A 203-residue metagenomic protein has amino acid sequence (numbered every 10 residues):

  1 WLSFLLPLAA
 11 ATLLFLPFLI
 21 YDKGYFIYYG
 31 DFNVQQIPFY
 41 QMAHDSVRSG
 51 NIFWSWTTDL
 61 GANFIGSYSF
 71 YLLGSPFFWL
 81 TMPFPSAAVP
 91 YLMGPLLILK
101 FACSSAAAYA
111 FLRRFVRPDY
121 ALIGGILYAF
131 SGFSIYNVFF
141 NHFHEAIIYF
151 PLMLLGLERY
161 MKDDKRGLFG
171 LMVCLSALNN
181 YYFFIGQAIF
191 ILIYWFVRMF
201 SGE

Functional and structural regions predicted by a protein language model:
W1-L6: N-terminal membrane topogenic signal
P7, A11, A102-R114, D119-M161 (+1 more regions): Membrane-embedded helix bundles of polyisoprenyl
A10-S105, A129-I147: Membrane-interface coil-to-helix junctions
K23, S86, D163, M199-E203: Transmembrane helix-loop junctions in multipass membrane proteins, especially transporters and channels
F32, M42, F184-I189, E203: Transmembrane catalytic cores of multi-pass membrane glycosyltransferases and polysaccharide-assembly enzymes
